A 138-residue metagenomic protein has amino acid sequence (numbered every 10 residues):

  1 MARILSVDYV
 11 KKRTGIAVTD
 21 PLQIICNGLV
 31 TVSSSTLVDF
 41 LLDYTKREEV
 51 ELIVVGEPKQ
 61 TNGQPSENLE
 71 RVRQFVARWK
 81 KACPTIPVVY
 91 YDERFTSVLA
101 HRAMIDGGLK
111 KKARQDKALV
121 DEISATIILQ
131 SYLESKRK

Functional and structural regions predicted by a protein language model:
A2-V7, K11-K12, A17-K138: Phosphate- and other anionic-substrate recognition elements at nucleic-acid/protein interfaces
